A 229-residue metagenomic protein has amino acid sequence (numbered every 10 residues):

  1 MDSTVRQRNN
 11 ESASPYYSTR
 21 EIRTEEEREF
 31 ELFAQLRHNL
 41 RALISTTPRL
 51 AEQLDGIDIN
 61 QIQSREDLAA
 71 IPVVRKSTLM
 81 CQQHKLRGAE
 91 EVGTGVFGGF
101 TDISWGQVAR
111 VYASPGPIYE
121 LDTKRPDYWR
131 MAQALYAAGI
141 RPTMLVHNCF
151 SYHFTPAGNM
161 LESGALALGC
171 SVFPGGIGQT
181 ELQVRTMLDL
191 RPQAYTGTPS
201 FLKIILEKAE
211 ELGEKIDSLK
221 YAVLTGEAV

Functional and structural regions predicted by a protein language model:
M1-A113, P117-A137, R141-P142: Nucleotide 5′-phosphate-binding alpha/beta core
D2-S3, E27, H38, A42-S45 (+3 more regions): Conserved adenylate-forming
N60, S64, V146-H147, F173 (+1 more regions): Hydrophobic/aromatic beta-strand patches that form the interior of the parallel beta-sheet core in alpha/beta enzyme
G99-T101, L135, S151, L182-V184 (+1 more regions): Catalytic micro-motifs at enzyme active sites that drive phosphoryl/nucleotidyl and oxygen chemistry
I103-G106, P126-R130, H153-A157, G175-Q179: Short secondary-structure boundary/capping elements
R110, M144-L145, Q193, K220: Generic beta-strand structural signal
V111-A113, Y119-T123, V146, S200-K208 (+1 more regions): A short, terminal or domain-edge coil/loop segment
A132, Y136-V172: Conserved AMP-binding loop of ANL adenylate-forming enzymes
